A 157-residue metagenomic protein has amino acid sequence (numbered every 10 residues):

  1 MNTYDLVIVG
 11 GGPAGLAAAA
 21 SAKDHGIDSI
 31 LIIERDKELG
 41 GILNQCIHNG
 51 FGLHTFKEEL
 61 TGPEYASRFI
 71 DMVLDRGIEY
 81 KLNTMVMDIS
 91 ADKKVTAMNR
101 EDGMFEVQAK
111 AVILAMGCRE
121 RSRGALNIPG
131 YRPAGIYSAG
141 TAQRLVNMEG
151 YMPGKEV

Functional and structural regions predicted by a protein language model:
M1-V9, S67-E156: FAD-binding core/adjacent interface of flavoenzyme oxidoreductases
Y4-R68, M72, G154-V157: Beta1-alpha1 glycine-rich phosphate/pyrophosphate-binding loop at the start of Rossmann-like nucleotide-binding domains
